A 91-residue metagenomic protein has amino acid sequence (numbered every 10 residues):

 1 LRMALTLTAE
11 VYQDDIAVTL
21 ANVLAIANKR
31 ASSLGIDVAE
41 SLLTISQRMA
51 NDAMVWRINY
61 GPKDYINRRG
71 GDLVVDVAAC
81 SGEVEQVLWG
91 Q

Functional and structural regions predicted by a protein language model:
L1-Q91: Long, terminal "pre-/pro-" and other extracytoplasmic accessory regions that lie outside the mature folded/catalytic
